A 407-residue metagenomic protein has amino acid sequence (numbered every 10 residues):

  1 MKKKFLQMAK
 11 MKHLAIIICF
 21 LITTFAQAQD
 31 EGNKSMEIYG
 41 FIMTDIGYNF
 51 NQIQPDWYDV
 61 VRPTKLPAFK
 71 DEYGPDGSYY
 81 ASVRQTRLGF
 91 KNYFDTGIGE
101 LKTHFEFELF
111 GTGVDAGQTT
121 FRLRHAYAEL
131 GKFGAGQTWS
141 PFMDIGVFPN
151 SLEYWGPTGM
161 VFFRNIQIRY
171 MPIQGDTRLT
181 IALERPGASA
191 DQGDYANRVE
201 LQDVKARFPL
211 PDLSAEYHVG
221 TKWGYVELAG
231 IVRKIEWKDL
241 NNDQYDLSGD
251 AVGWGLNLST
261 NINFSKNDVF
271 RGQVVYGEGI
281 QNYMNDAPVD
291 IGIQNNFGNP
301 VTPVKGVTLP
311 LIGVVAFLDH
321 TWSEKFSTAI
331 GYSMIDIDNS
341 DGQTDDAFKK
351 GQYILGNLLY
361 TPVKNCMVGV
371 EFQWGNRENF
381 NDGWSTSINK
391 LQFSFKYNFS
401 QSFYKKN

Functional and structural regions predicted by a protein language model:
M1-D30: Bacterial Sec-dependent N-terminal signal peptides
A28-I38, Y93-I98, K102-F105, I231-I235 (+4 more regions): Transmembrane beta-barrel strand/turn architecture of Gram-negative outer membrane proteins
D30, S78-Y80, A116-T120, G156-F162 (+6 more regions): Replace "Gram-negative outer membrane beta-barrel proteins" with "bacterial and organellar outer membrane beta-barrel
E31-Y58, K65, F69-A190, R207-L210 (+4 more regions): Outer membrane beta-barrel
N49, D95, F110-V114, S140-D144 (+8 more regions): Sequence/structural signature of outer-membrane beta-barrel proteins
L123-H125, N165-Q167, L210-S214, A251-S259 (+4 more regions): Transmembrane beta-barrel architecture of outer membranes
T221-G342, A347-F348: Detector for outer-membrane/organellar transmembrane beta-barrel domains, recognizing the amphipathic beta-strand
Y360-P362, T386-N407: Outer-membrane beta-barrel "beta-signal"
